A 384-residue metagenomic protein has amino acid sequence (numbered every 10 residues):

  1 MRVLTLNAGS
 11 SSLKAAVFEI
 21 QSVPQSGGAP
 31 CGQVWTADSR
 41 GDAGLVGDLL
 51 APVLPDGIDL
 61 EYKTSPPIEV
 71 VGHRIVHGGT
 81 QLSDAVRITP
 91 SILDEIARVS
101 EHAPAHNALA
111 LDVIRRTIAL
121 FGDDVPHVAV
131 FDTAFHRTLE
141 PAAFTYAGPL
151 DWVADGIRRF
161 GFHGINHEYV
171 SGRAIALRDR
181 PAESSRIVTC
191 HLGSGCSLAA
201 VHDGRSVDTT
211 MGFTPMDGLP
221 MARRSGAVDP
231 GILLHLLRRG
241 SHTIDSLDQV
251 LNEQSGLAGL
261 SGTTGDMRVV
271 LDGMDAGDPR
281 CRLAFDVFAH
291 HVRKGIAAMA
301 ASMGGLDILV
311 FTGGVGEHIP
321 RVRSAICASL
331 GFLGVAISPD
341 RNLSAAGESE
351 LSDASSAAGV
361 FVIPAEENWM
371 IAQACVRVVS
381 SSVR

Functional and structural regions predicted by a protein language model:
V3-G44, G212: Short glycine-rich, Thr/Ser-proximal phosphate-binding strand/loop in the N-terminal lobe of ATP-dependent enzymes
V3-T5, V70-G72, V128, I187-H191: Short glycine-aspartate micro-motif
D59-A108, P126-V128, T133-Y146: Short beta-strand-loop/turn "lid" adjacent to the catalytic site in phosphate-handling enzymes
R137-L237: Glycine-rich phosphate-binding loop of actin/hexokinase-like ATP-binding domains
V170-R173, L177, D286-G304: Phosphate/ATP-binding catalytic cores across multiple sugar-kinase/actin-like superfamilies, primarily ASKHA
R239-D286: A mobile "lid/hinge" subdomain adjacent to the ATP/sugar-phosphate binding pocket shared across diverse ATP-dependent
D307-S329: Glycine-rich phosphate-binding loops at beta-strand->alpha-helix junctions
E348-R384: Structural signal for terminal/edge beta-strands and the immediately following C-terminal loop/tail that closes
